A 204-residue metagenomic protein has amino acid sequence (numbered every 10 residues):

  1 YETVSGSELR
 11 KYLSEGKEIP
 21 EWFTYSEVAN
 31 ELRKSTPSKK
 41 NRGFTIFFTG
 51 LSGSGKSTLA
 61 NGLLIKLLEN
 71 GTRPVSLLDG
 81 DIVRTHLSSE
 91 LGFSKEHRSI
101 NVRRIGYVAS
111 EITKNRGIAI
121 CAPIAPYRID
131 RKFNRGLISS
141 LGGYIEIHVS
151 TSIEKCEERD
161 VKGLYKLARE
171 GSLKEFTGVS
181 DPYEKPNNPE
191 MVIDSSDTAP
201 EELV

Functional and structural regions predicted by a protein language model:
Y1-T49: Non-catalytic terminal extensions that flank enzyme cores
G43-F47, P74-V75, I118-I120: Residue-level preference for the first positions of well-ordered beta-strands
S52: The conserved Walker
S57: Walker A/P-loop
E69-H86: Short beta-strand-centered segment that lines the nucleotide-binding/catalytic pocket of NTP-utilizing
H86-E90, S94-V149, Y165-A168, S172-F176: Glycine-rich phosphate-binding loop used to anchor ATP phosphates in small-molecule kinases, encompassing both
S150-L203: Small-molecule kinase domains that catalyze NTP-dependent phosphoryl transfer to phosphate-bearing small molecules
